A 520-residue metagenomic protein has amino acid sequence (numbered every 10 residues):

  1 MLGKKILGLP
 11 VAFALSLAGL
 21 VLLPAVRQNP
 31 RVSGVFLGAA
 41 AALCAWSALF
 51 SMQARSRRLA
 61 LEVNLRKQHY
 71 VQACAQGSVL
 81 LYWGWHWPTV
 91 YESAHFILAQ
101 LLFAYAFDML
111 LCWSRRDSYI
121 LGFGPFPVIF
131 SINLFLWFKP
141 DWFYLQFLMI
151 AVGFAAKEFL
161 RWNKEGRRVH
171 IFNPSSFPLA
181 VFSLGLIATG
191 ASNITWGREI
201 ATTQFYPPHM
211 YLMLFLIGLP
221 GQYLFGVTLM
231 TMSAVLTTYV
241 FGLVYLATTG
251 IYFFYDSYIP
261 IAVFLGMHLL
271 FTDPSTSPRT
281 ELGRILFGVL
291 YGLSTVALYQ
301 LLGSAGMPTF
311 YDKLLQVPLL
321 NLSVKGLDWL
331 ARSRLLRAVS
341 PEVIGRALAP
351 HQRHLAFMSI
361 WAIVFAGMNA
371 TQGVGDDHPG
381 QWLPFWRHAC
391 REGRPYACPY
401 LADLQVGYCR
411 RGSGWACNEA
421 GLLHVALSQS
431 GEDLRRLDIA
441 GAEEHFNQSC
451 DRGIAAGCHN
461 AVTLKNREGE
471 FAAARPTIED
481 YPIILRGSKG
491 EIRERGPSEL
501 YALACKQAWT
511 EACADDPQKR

Functional and structural regions predicted by a protein language model:
L2-W113: N-terminal signal-anchor module of multipass membrane proteins
N29-A39, Q204-H209, F253-I261, R284-L286 (+1 more regions): Loop-to-transmembrane alpha-helix initiation sites
W46-L61, A104-D117, V152-R168, F215-F225 (+1 more regions): C-terminal ends of transmembrane helices
L111-T203: Membrane-interface helix-loop-helix junctions at boundaries between adjacent transmembrane segments
F147, G367-L434, A440-E444, Q448 (+1 more regions): Membrane-interface segments at or immediately adjacent to transmembrane helices that form the boundary between
P178, L186-Y239, L243: Internal active-site segments that recognize and position negatively charged phosphoryl groups and nucleotide moieties
A347-G373: Internal/C-terminal transmembrane anchor helices
E392-P395, Q405-V406, R411-G414, A420 (+6 more regions): Short helix-capping/linker turns of helical repeat alpha-solenoids
